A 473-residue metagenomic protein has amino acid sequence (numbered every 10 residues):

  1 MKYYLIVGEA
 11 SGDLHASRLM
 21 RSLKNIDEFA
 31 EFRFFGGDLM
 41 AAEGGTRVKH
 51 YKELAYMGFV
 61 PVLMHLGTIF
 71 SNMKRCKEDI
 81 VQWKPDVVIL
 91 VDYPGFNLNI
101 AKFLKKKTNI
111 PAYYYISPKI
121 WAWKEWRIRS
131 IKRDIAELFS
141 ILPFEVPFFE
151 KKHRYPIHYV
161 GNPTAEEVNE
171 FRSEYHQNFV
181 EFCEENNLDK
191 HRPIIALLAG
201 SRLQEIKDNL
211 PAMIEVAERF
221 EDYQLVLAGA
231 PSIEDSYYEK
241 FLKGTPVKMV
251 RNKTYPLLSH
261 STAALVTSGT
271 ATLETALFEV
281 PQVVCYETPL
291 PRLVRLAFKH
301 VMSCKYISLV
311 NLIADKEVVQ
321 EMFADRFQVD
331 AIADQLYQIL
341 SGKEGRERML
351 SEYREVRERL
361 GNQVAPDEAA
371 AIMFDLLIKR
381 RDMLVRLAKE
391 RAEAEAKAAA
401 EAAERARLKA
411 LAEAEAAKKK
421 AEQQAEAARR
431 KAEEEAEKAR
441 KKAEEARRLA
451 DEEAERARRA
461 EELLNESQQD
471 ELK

Functional and structural regions predicted by a protein language model:
M1-K397, E401-R405, K409, E413-E415 (+5 more regions): Nucleotide-activated sugar donor-binding and catalytic core shared by glycosyltransferases and related lipid-linked
